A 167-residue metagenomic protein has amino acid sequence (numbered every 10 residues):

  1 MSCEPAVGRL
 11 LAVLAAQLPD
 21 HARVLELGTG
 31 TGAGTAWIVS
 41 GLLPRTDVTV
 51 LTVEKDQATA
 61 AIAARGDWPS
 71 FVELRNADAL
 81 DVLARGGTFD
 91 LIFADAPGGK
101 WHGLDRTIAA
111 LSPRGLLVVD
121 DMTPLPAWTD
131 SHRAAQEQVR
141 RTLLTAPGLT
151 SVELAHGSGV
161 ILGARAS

Functional and structural regions predicted by a protein language model:
M1-S2: A glycine-/small-polar-enriched, mobile loop at the entrance of the PLP active site in fold-type I
P5-S167: S-adenosylmethionine/decaboxylated-SAM
